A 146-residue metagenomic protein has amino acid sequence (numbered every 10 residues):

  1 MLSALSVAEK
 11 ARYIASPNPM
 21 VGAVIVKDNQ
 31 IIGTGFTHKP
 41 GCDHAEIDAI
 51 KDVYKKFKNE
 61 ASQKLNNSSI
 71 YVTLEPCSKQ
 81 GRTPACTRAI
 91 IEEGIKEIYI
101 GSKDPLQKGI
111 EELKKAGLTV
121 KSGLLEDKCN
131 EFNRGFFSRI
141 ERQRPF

Functional and structural regions predicted by a protein language model:
M1-I14, F57-S62, Q80-F146: Zinc-dependent deaminase
Y13-P17, K27: Short loop/turn motifs at secondary-structure junctions and domain boundaries
P17-V21, S68: Acidic, glycine-enriched active-site microenvironments
V21-N29: Short beta-strand scaffold segments in enzyme catalytic cores
G33-G35: Short hydrophobic alpha-helix segments
K39-G41: A short acidic/small-residue loop/turn micro-motif
I47-Q80: Mobile, glycine- and charge-enriched loop segments and immediately flanking short secondary-structure elements within
